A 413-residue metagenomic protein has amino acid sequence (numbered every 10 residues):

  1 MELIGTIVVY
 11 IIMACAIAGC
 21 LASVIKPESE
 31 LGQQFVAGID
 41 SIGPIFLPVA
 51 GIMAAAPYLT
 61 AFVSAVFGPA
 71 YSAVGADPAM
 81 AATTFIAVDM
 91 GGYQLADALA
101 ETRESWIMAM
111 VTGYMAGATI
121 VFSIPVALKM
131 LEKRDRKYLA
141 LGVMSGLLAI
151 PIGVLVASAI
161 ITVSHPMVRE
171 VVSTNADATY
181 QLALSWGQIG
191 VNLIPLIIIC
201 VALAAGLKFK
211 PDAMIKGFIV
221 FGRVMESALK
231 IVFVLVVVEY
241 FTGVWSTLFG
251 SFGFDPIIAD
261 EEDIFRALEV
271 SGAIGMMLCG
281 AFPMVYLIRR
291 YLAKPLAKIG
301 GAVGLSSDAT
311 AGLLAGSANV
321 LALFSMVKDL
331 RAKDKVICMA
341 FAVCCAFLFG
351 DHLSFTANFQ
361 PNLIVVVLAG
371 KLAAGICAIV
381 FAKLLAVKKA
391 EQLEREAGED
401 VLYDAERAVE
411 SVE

Functional and structural regions predicted by a protein language model:
M1-G51, M108-G113, I124-G280, P361-E413: Signature of multi-pass transmembrane helix bundles
S29, Q33, M53, P57 (+6 more regions): Short helix-terminus and kink motifs of transmembrane alpha helices, predominantly at the cytoplasmic interface
Q33-S41, G68-A73, R223, K294-L305: Short amphipathic alpha-helical coupling elements at transmembrane boundaries
M53-A61, T83-A96, L128-M130, R169-D177 (+4 more regions): Hydrophobic alpha-helical transmembrane segments
A55-A65, L95-R103, I160-V163, V244: Transmembrane alpha-helix boundary signature
L59-D77, E170-V171, V244-G253: Interfacial/capping segments of alpha-helical transmembrane domains
V74-I152, S306-Q360: Alpha-helical membrane segments and immediately flanking helix-loop junctions that form or couple to the substrate/ion
T247-D308, G312-L321: Long, well-ordered mid-to-C-terminal structural blocks that present hydrophobic/aromatic surfaces
